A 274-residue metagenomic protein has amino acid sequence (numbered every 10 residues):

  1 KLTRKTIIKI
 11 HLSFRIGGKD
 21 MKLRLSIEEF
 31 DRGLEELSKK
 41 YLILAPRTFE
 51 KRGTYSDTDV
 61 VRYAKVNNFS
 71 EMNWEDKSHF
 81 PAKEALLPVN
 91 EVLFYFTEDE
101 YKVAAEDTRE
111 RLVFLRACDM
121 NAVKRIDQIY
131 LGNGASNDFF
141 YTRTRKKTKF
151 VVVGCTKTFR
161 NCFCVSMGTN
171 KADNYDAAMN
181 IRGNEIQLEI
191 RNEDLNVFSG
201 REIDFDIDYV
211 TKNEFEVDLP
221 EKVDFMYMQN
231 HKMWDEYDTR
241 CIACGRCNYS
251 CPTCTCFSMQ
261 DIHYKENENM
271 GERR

Functional and structural regions predicted by a protein language model:
T3-T6: Ala/Thr-enriched low-complexity intrinsically disordered regions
H11, G18-M226, N230, W234 (+1 more regions): Iron-sulfur-associated redox domains of electron-transfer enzymes in respiratory and anaerobic energy metabolism
R125, N248-C254, S258-D261: Cys/His-rich zinc-coordinating "finger/knuckle" motifs
R191-F198, C241-R246, D261-K265: Charged, low-complexity, helix/coiled-coil-prone segments
E216-E221, F257-R274: Non-heme iron-sulfur electron-transfer modules
D235-C254, R274: Cysteine-centered iron-sulfur cluster-binding motifs in ferredoxin-type domains/subunits of redox enzymes
